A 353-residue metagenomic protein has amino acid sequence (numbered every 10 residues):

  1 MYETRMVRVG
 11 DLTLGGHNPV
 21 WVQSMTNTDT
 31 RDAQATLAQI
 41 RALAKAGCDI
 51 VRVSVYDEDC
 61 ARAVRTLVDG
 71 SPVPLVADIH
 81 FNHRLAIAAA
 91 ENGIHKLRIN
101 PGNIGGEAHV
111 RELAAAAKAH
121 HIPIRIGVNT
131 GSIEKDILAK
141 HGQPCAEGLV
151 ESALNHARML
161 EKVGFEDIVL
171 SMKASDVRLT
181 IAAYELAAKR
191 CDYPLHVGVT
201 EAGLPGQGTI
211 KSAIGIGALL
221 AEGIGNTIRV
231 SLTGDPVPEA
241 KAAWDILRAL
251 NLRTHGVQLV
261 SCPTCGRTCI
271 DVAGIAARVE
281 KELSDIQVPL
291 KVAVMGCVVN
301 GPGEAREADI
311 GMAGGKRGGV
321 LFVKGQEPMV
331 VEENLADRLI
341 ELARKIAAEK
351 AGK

Functional and structural regions predicted by a protein language model:
M1-M25, K118, K281: N-terminal amphipathic alpha-helix/helix-capping segment at the start of soluble metabolic enzymes
H17-A35, S54-Y56, V73-F81, I137-V150 (+1 more regions): Active-site mouth loops of central-metabolism enzymes
V20-T26, D49-V53, L75-I79, L97-I99 (+6 more regions): Hydrophobic faces of well-ordered beta-strands that scaffold small-molecule active sites in alpha/beta enzyme cores
N27, D32-A33, A44-V68, R98-G106 (+1 more regions): Glycine-rich, proline-tolerant flexible connector loops at the mouths of alpha/beta enzymes
D57-I79, E112-I124, Y184-L195, V279-L283: Alpha-helix-loop-beta-strand connector modules within alpha/beta enzyme cores
S71-V73, A90-L97, K118-H121, A188-P194 (+3 more regions): Glycine-enriched alpha-helix->loop->beta-strand junction motifs that scaffold or abut catalytic
R84-R125: Hydrophobic or amphipathic alpha-helical targeting/insertion segments
V128-N129, I137-S284: Catalytic alpha/beta core domains of metabolic enzymes, predominantly
